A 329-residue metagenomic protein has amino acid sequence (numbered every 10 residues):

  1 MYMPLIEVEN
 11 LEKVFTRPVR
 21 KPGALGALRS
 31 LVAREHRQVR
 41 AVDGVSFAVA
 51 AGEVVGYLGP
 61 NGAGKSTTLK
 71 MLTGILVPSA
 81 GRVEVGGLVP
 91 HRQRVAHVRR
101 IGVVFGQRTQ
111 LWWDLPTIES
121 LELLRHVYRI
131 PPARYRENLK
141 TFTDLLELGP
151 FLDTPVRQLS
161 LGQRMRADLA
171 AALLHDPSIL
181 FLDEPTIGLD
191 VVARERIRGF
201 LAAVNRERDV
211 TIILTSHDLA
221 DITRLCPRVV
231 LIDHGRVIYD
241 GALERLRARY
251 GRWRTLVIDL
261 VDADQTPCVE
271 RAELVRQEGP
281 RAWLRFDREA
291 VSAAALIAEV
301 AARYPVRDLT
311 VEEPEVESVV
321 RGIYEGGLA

Functional and structural regions predicted by a protein language model:
G23-L31, E122, H126, R134-F151: Conserved ABC ATPase "signature" region
T73: Helix-to-loop junction immediately C-terminal to a conserved catalytic motif
G81-R92, H97-V98: Conserved ABC transporter NBD signature motif
D176: Conserved catalytic motifs of ABC-family nucleotide-binding domains
L180-E184: Catalytic Walker B motif of ABC-type/P-loop ATPase nucleotide-binding domains
R198-D287: ABC transporter nucleotide-binding domain
